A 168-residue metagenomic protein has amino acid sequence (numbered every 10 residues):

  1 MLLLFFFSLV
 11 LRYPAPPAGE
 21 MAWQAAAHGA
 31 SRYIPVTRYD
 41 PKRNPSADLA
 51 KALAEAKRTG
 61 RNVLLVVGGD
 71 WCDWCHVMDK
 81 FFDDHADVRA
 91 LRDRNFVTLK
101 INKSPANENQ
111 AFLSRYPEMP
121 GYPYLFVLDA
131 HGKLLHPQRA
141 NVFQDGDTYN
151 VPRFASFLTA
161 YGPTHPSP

Functional and structural regions predicted by a protein language model:
M1-R12: Sec-dependent N-terminal signal peptides
P16-T59, G162-P166: N-terminal leader/targeting and pre-domain segments
R43-P45, G68, D83, V88-E108: Thiol-based oxidoreductase modules, predominantly thioredoxin-like and allied folds used for disulfide exchange
T59-C72: Short active-site neighborhood of thiol/selenol oxidoreductases, capturing the structured segment around
L64-L65, T98, L125: Hydrophobic beta-strand anchors of alpha/beta hydrolase catalytic cores
G69-F81: Conserved redox-active cysteine motifs that mediate thiol-disulfide chemistry, especially di-cysteine Cys-X(1-2)-Cys
N107-P120: Structural alpha/beta surface segment adjacent to cysteine/selenocysteine redox centers across thiol/disulfide enzymes
P120-S167: Non-catalytic, surface beta->alpha helical segment in thiol-disulfide oxidoreductase systems
